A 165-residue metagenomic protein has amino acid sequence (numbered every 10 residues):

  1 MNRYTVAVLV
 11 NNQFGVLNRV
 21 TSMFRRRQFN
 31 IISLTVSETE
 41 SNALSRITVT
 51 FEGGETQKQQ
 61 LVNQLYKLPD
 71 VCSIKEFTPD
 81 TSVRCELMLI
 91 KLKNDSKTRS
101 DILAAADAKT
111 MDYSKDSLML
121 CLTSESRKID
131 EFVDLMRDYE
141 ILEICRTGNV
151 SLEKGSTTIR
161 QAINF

Functional and structural regions predicted by a protein language model:
M1-S45, T50-F165: Long, contiguous binding/interaction regions
